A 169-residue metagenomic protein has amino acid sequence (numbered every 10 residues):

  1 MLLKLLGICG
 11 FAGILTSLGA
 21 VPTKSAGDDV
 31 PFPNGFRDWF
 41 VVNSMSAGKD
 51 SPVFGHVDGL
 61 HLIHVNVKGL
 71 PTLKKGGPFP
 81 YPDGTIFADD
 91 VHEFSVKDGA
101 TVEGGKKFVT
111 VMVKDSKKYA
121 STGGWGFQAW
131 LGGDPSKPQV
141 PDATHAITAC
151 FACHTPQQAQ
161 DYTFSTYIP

Functional and structural regions predicted by a protein language model:
K4-S17: Bacterial N-terminal signal peptides
T16-S25: Sec/Tat signal peptide C-region and signal peptidase I cleavage site
K24-V57, K74, P78-P169: Sequence context surrounding c-type heme c attachment/ligation sites in exported
D58-T72: Short, structured beta-strand/loop micro-motifs enriched in basic residues and often containing a Trp
